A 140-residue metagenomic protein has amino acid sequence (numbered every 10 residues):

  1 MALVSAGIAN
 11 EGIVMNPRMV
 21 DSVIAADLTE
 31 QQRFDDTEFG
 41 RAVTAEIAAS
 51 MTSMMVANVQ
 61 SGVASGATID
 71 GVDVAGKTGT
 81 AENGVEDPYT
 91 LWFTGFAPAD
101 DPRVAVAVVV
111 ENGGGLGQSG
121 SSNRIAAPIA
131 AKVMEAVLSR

Functional and structural regions predicted by a protein language model:
M1-E38, M55, V59-R140: Active-site beta-strand/loop architecture of penicillin-binding DD-peptidases
T37, A45-E46: A structural-propensity feature for long, helix-poor, extended segments
